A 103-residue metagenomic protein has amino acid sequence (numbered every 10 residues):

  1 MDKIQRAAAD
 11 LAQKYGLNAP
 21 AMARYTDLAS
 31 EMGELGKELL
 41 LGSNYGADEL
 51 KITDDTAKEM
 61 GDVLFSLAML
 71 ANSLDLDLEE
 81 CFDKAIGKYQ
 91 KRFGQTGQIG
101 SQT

Functional and structural regions predicted by a protein language model:
M1-M60, L64-T103: Flexible "arm" and connector segments at domain edges
